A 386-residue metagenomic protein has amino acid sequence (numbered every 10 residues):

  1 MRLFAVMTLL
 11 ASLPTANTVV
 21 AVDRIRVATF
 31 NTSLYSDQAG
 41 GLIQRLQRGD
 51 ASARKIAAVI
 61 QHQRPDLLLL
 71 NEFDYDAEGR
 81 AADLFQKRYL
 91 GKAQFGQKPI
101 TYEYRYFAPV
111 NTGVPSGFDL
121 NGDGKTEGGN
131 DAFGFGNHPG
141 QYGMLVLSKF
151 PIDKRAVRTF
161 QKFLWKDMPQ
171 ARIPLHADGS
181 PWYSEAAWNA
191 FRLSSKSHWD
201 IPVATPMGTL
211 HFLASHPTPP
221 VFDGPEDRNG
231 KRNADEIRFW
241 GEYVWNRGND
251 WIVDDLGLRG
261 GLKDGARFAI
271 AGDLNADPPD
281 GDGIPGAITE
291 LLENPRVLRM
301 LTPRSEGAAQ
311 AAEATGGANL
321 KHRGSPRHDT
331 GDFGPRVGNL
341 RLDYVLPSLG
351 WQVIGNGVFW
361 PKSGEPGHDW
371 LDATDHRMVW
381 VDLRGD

Functional and structural regions predicted by a protein language model:
M1-F4, D273: Positively charged n-region of N-terminal signal peptides that target proteins for export
A5-P14: Bacterial N-terminal signal peptides
N17-M144, R172-F191, P206-L210, D223-P225 (+5 more regions): N-terminal, active-site-proximal structural segment of metallo-dependent hydrolase catalytic domains
T29, M144-V146, H198-P202, A214 (+2 more regions): Conserved hydrophobic/aromatic beta-strand scaffold that supports enzyme active sites
T32, E72-F73, F150, P217 (+1 more regions): Active-site metal-binding loops of divalent metal-dependent hydrolases
F150-P169, P202-V203, K231-I270, L274-D386: Metal-dependent phosphoester-hydrolase catalytic domains
R155-R158, F163-L213, G230-R232: Catalytic-adjacent loop/helix segments of enzymes that bind and process anionic phosphate/sulfate esters
P217-R238: Active-site-proximal segments of metal-dependent phosphoesterases and phosphodiesterases across multiple
